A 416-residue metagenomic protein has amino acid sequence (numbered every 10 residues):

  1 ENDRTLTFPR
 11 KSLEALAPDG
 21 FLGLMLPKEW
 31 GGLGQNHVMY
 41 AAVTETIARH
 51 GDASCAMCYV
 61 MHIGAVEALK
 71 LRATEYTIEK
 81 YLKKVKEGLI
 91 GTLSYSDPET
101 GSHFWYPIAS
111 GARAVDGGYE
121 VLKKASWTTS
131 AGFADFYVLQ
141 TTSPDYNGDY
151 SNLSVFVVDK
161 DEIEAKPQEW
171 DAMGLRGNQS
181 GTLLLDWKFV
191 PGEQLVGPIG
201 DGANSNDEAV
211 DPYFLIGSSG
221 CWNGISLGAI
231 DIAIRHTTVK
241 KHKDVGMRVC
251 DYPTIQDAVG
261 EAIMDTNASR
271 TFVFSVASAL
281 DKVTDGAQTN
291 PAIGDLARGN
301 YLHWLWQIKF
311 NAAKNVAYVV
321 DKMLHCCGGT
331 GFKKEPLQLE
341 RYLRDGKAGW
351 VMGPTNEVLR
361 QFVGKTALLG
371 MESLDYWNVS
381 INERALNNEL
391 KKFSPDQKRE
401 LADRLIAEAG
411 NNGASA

Functional and structural regions predicted by a protein language model:
N2-D3, N267-N311, L324-F332: C-terminal helix-coil-helix/basic helical segment that borders enzyme active sites and/or dimer interfaces and provides
T7-P18, L22-T129: Glycine-rich flavin
K124-K166: A short core secondary-structure module
S126-G132, F214-S218, G349-G353: Glycine-rich phosphate/pyrophosphate-binding beta-alpha loops
D171-N267: Glycine-rich beta->alpha junctions and the first turn(s) of the following alpha-helix
G224-L227, G260-N267, W306, F310-A317 (+1 more regions): Generic structural signal for well-ordered, non-transmembrane alpha-helical segments in soluble/cytosolic regions
Y318-H325, E357: Short segments within alpha-helical structural elements
C327-A416: Glycine-rich phosphate/cofactor-binding loops in nucleotide/flavin-utilizing enzymes
